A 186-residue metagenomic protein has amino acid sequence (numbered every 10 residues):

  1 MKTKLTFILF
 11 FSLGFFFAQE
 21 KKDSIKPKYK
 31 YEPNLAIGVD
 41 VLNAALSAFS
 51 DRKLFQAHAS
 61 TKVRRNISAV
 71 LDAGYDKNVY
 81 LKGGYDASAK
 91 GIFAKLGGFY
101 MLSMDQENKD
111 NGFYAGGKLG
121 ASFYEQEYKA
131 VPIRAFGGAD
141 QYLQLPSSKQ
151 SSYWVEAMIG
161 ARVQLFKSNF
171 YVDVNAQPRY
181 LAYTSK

Functional and structural regions predicted by a protein language model:
M1-K28: Cleavable N-terminal export/targeting peptides
Q19-K62, D72: Short glycine/proline- and aromatic-enriched beta-strand/turn motifs that initiate or cap beta-hairpins
E20-P33, N66, S103-G112, L165-V172: Short loop/turn motifs that connect adjacent beta-strands in outer-membrane beta-barrel proteins
L35-I37, K53-A57, I92-L96, F113-A115 (+1 more regions): Hydrophobic, lipid-facing positions within transmembrane beta-strands of outer-membrane proteins
L35-N43, T61, L71-Y75, A115-F123 (+2 more regions): Transmembrane beta-barrel strands of outer-membrane/channel proteins
T61, Y100-L102, A161-L165: Residue-level signature of outer-membrane beta-barrel architecture
I67, D72-A139, K149-Y153: Gram-negative (and chloroplast) outer-membrane scaffold detector with strong preference for beta-barrel transmembrane
K118-K186: Outer-membrane beta-barrel transmembrane domain signature
